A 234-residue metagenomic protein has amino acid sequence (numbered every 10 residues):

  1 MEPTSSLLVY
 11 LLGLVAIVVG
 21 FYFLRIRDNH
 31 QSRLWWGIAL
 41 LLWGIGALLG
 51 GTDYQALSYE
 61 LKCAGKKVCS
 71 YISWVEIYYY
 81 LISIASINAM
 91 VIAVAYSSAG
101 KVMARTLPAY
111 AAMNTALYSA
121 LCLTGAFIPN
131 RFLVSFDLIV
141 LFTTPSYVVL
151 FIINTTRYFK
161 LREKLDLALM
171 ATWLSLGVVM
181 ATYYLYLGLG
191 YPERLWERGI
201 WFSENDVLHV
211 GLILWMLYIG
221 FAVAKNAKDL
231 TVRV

Functional and structural regions predicted by a protein language model:
M1-V15, F132-L141: Hydrophobic transmembrane alpha-helical segments in integral membrane proteins
L12, W36-E60, M170-L189: Hydrophobic alpha-helical transmembrane segments of multi-pass membrane proteins
A16-R27, L40-L41, D53-P108, G220-A227: Internal transmembrane alpha-helix with an interfacial aromatic "cap," most often the third helix
V18-L24, M90-Y96, A120-I128, T143-Y186 (+1 more regions): Alpha-helical transmembrane segments in multipass membrane proteins, preferentially the mid-helix core
N29-W43, K101-A112, R162-L174, A227-V234: Membrane-interfacial loop-to-transmembrane alpha-helix junctions, especially the N-terminal start
T52-E60, L121-V134, T156-R157, Y184-W196: Juxtamembrane "helix-exit" motif on the non-cytosolic side of transmembrane helices
W74, Y78-I153: Membrane-proximal helix-loop-helix units in multi-pass membrane proteins
I153-R157, M170-V234: C-terminal transmembrane-bundle signature of multipass membrane proteins, characterized by strong activation on
